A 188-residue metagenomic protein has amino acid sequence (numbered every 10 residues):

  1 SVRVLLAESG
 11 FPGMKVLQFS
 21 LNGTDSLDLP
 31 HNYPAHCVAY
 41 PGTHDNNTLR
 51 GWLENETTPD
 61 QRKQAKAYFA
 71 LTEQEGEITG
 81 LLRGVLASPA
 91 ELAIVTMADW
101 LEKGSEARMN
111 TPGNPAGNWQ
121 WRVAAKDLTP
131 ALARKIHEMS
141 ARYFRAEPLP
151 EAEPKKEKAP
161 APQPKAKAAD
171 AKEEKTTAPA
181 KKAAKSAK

Functional and structural regions predicted by a protein language model:
S1-K175, P179-K188: Catalytic cores of glycan-processing enzymes that make or break glycosidic bonds
